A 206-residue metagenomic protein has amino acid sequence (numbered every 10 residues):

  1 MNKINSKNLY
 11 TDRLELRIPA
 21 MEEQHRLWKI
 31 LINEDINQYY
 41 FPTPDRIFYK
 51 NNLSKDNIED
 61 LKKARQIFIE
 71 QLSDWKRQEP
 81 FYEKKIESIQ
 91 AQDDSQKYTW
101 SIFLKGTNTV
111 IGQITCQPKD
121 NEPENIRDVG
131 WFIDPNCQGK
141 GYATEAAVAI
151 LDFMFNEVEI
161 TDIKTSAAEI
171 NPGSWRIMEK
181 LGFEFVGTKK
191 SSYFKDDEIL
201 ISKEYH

Functional and structural regions predicted by a protein language model:
M1-N136, K195-H206: GNAT-family acyltransferases
E34-D35, V158, G182: Structural motif
V110-I114, A167-M178, K203: Membrane-interacting alpha-helical segments
P118-D120, A143-T144, L151-D152, E169 (+1 more regions): Short, contiguous, well-ordered secondary-structure segments
W131-I133, G139-N156, P172-K180: Conserved acetyl-CoA-binding loop-helix of GNAT-fold acetyltransferases
K164-S166, E184-S202: Conserved catalytic-core motifs of GNAT/GCN5-like acyltransferases
